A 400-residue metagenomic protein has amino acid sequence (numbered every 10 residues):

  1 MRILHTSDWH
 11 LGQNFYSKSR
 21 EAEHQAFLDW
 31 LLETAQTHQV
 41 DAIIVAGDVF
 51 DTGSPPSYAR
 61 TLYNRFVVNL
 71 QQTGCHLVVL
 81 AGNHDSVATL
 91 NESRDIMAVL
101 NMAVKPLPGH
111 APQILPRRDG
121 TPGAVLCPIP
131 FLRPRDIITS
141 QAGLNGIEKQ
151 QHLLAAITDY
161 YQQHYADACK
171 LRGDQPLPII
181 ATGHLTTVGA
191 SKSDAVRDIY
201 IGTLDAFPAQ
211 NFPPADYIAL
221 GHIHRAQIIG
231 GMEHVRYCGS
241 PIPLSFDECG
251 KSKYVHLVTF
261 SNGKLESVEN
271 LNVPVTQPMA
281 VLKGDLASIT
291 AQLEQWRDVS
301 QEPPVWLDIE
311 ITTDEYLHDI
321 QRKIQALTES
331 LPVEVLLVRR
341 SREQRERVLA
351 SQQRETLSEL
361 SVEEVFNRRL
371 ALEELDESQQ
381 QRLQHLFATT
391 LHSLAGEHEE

Functional and structural regions predicted by a protein language model:
M1-V68, Q72, H385, T389 (+2 more regions): N-terminal active-site segment of His-dependent metallophosphoesterases
T6-S7, I43-D48, H76-N83, A103-P108 (+3 more regions): Active-site neighborhood of phospho(di)ester-bond hydrolases with catalytic His/Asp-centered motifs
N14-S17, V49-F66, A81-N101, P106 (+2 more regions): Metal-dependent catalytic neighborhoods of phosphoester/phosphodiester hydrolases
T37, A42, F260-E400: Accessory, non-catalytic peripheral segments of nucleic-acid enzymes
L62-G74, L204-P214: Catalytic-core regions built around general acid/base machinery
E92-G202: Conserved catalytic scaffold of divalent metal-dependent phosphoesterases
P112-G123, I129, V235-V299: Binuclear metal-dependent phosphoesterase catalytic core
T187-G189, S193-K264: Conserved beta-sheet core of the metallophosphoesterase superfamily
